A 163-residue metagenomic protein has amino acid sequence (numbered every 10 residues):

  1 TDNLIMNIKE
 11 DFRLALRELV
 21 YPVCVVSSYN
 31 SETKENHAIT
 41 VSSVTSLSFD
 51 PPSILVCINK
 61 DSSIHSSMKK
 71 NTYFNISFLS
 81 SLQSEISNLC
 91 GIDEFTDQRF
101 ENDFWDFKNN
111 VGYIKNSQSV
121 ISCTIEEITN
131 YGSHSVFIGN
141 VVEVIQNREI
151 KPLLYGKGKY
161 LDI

Functional and structural regions predicted by a protein language model:
D2-I163: Basic, polyanion-binding surface patches
